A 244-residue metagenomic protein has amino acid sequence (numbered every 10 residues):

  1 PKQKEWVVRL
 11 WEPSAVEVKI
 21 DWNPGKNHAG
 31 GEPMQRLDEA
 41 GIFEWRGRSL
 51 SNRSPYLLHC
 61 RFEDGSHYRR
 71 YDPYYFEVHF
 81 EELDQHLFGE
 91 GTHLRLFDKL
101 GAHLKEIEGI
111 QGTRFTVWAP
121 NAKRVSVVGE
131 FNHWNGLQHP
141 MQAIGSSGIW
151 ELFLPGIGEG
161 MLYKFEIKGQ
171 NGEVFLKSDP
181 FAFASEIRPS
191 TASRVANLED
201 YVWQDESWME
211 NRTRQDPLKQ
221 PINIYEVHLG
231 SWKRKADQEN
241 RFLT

Functional and structural regions predicted by a protein language model:
P1-E5, L37-T116, I144-E226, S231-Q238: The feature marks proteins involved in alpha-glucan
W11-E17, W118-V125: Short proline/glycine-enriched turn/loop motifs at strand-loop junctions of beta-rich domains
A15, K26-G30, W45-R46, L152: N-terminal glycine-rich, Lys/His-bearing helix-loop that initiates the first secondary-structure elements of many
V18-I20, V125-V127, Y163: Short beta-strand elements bearing conserved aromatic residues within extracellular beta-rich modules
N23-A29, E63, E130-N135, Q170: Change "in extracellular beta-sheet-rich domains … of secreted and cell-surface proteins" to "in beta-sheet-rich domains
G30-E39, L137-I144: Short, surface-exposed loop motifs enriched in S/T, G, D/E and P with embedded aromatic residues
N240-T244: Short, acidic/polar
